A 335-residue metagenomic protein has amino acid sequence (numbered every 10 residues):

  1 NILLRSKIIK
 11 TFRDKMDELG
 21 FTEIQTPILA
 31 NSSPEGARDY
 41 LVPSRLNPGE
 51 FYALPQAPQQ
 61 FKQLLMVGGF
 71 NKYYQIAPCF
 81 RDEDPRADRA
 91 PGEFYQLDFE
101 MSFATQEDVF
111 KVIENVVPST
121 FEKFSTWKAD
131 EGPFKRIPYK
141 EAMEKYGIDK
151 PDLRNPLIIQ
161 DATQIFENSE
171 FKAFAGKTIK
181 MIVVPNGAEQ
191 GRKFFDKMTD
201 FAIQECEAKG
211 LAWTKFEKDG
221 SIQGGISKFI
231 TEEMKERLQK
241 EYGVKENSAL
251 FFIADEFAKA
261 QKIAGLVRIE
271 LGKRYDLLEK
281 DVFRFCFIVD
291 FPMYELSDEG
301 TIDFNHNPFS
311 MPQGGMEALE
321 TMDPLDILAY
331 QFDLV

Functional and structural regions predicted by a protein language model:
N1-V335: Class II aminoacyl-tRNA synthetase catalytic cores and aaRS-like
